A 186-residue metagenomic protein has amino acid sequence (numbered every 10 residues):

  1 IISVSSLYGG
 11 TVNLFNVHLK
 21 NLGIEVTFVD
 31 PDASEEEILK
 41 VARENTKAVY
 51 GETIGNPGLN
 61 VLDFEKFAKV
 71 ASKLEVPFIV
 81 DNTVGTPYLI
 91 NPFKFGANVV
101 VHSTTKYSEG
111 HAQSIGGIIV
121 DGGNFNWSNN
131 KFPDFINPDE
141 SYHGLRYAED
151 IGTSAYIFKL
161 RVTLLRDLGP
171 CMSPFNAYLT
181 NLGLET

Functional and structural regions predicted by a protein language model:
I2-T186: Conserved PLP-enzyme active-site core in the AAT-like
